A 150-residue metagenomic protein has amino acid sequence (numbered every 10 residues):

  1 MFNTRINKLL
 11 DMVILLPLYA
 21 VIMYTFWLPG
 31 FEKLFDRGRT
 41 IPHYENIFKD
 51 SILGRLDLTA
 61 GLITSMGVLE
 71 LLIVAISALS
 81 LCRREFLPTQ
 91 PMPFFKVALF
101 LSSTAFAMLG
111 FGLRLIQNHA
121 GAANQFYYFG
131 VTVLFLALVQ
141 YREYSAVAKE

Functional and structural regions predicted by a protein language model:
M1-E32, T64, V68, L72-E150: Extended, low-polarity transmembrane helix blocks
M1-R5, L53, D57-A60: Juxtamembrane loop-helix boundary motifs flanking transmembrane segments in multi-pass membrane proteins
L34-L58: Membrane-interface interhelical connector segments
